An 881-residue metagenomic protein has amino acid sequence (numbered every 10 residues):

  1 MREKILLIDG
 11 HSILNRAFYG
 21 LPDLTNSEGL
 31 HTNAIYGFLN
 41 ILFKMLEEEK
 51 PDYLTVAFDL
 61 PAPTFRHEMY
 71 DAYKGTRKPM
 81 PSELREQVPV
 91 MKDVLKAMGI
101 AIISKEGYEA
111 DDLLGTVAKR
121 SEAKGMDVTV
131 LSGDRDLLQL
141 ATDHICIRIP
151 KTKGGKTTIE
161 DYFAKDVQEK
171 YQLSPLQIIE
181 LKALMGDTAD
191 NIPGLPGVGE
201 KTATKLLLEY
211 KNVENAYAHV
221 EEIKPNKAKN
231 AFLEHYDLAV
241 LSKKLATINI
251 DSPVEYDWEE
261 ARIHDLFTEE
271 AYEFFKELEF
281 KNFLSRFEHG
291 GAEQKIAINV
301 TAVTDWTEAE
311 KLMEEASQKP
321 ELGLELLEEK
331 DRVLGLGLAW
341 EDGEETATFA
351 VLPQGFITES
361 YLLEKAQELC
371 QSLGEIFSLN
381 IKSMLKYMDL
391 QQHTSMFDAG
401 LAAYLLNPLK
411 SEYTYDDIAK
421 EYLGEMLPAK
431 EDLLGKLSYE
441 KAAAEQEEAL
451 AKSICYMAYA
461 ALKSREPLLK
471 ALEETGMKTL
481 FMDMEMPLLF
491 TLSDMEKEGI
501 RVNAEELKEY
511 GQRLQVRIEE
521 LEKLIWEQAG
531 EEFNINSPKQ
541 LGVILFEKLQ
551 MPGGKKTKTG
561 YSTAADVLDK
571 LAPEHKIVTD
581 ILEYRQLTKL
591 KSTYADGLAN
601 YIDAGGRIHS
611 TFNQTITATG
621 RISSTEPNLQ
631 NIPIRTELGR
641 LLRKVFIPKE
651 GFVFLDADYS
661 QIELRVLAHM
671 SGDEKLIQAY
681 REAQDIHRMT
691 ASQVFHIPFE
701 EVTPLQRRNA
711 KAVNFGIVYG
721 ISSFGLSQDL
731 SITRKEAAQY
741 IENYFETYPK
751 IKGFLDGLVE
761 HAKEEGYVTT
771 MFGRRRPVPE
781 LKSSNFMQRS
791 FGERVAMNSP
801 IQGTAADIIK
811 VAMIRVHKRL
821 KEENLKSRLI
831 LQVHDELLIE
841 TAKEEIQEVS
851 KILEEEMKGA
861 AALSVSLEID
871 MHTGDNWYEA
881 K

Functional and structural regions predicted by a protein language model:
R2-E3, P22-N26, G75-D251: Extended two-metal-dependent nuclease catalytic cores across DNA- and RNA-processing enzymes
I5-L6, G10, R16-T55, D71-A72 (+5 more regions): Conserved RNase H-like, two-metal-ion catalytic cores of nucleic-acid enzymes
L7-I8, V130-S132, G323-E325, M396-F397 (+2 more regions): Short hydrophobic beta-strand that contains or immediately precedes a catalytic carboxylate
A101, G154-K182, A189, G337-E473 (+4 more regions): Active-site-proximal helix-loop-helix substrate-binding element of RNase H-like nuclease domains
H235-G355, S372-E375, L379, L437-I634 (+8 more regions): Conserved "right-hand" nucleotidyltransferase catalytic core of DNA-directed polymerases
G337-D342, L406-K436, S453-A460, Q614-P698: Function-dense linear segments that define catalytic or interfacial modules in macromolecule-processing proteins
E440-K441, K497, H609, Q614-T617 (+3 more regions): Conserved catalytic core of nucleic-acid polymerases
V516-K523, E527-T579, E746-R794, N798 (+1 more regions): C-terminal polymerase-core module
